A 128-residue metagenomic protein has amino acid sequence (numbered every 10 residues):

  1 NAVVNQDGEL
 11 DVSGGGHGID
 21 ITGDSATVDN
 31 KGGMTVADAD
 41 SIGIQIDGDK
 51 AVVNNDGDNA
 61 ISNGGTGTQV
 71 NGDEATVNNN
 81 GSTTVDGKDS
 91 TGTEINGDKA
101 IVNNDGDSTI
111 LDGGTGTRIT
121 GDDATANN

Functional and structural regions predicted by a protein language model:
N1-G15, A26-D40, V52-G64, T76 (+4 more regions): Beta-strand-rich solenoid/repeat architectures in extracellular/passenger domains of polysaccharide-targeting enzymes
H17-D24, I42-D49, T66-D73, K88-D98 (+1 more regions): Glycine-rich beta-solenoid repeat tracts in large extracellular/virion proteins
